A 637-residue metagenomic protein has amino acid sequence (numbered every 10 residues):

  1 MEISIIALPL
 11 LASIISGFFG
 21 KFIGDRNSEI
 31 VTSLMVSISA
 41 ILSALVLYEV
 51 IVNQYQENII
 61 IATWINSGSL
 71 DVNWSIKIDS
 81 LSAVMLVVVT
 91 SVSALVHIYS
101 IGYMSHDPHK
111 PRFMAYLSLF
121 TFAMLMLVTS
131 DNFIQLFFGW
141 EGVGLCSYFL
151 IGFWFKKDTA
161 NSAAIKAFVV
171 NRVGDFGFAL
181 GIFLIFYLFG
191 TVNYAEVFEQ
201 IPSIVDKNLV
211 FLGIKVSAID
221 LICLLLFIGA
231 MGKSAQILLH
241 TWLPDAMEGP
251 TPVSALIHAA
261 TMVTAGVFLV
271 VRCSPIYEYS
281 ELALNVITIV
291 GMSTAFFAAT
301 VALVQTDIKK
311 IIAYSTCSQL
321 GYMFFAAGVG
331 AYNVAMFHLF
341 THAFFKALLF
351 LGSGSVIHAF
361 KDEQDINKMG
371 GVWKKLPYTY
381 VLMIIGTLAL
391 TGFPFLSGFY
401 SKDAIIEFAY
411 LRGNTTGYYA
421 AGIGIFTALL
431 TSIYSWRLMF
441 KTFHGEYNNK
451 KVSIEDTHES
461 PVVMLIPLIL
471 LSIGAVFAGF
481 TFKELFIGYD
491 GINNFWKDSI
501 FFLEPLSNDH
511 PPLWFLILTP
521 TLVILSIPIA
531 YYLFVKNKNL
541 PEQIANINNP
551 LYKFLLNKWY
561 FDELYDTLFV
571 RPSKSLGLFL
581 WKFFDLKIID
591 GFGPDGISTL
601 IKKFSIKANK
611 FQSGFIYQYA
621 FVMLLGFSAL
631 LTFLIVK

Functional and structural regions predicted by a protein language model:
M1, I15, F19-A115, L188-V216 (+7 more regions): Transmembrane helix-loop-helix hairpins at membrane boundaries of multipass inner-membrane proteins
L34-I51, G174-Y187, M383-T391, P467-F486 (+2 more regions): Hydrophobic alpha-helical membrane-insertion segments
A44, K346, L429-L438, V523-E542: Hydrophobic alpha-helical membrane-embedded segments
Q56-D71, N193-L212, S401-R412, L485-H510: Membrane-interfacial helical/loop segments at transmembrane boundaries in membrane proteins
S69, L485-L518, Y532-K637: Aromatic-capped, Gly/Pro-kinked transmembrane alpha-helices
L70-W74, E363-G370, K450-T457, E504-N508 (+1 more regions): Cytosolic juxtamembrane amphipathic/interface segments immediately preceding and feeding into a transmembrane helix
D71-V89, F211-A230, A420-A428, P505-S526: Hydrophobic alpha-helical transmembrane segments
L95-G139, L145-E459, V463, G474: Hydrophobic transmembrane alpha-helices and their helix-loop junctions in integral membrane proteins
